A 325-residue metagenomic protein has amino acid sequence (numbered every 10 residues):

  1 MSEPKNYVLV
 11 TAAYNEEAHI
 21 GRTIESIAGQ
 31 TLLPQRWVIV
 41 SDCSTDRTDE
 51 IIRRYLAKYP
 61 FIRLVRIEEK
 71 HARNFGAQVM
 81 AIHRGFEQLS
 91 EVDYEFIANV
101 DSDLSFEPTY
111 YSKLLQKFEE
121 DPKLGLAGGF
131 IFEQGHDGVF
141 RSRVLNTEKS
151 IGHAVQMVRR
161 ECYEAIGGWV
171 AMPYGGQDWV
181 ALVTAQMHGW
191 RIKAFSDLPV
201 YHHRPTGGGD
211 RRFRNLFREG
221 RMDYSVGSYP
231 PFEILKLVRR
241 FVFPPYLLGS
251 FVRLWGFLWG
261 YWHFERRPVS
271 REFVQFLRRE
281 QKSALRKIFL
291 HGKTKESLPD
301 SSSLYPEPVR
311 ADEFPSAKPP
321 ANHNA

Functional and structural regions predicted by a protein language model:
E25-P34: Short, acidic, metal-binding catalytic loop of nucleotide-sugar glycosyltransferases
S41-E50: A conserved acidic beta->alpha catalytic loop
V79-F96: Active-site nucleotide-sugar/metal-binding loop of Leloir-type enzymes
D93-S105: Short beta-strand-to-loop acidic/aromatic patch adjacent to the donor-nucleotide binding site
S105-S142: Conserved donor NDP-sugar-binding/catalytic core segment of glycosyltransferases
V139-V158, R218-D223: A recurrent flexible, glycine/aromatic-enriched loop bordering the glycosyltransferase active site that acts as
Y174-A181: Acidic donor-binding loop at a coil-to-helix junction in glycosyltransferase catalytic cores that engages
R214-F314: Non-catalytic, C-terminal membrane-associated alpha-helical segments of glycosyltransferases
